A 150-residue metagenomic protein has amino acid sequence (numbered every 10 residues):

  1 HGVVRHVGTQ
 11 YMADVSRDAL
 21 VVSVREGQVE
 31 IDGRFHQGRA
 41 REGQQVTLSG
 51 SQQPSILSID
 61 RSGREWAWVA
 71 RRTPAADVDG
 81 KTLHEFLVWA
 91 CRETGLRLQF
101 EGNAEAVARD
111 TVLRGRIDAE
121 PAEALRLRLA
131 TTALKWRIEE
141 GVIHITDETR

Functional and structural regions predicted by a protein language model:
H1-R150: A residue-level detector for the "anchor" residue at the start of short, highly conserved motifs
